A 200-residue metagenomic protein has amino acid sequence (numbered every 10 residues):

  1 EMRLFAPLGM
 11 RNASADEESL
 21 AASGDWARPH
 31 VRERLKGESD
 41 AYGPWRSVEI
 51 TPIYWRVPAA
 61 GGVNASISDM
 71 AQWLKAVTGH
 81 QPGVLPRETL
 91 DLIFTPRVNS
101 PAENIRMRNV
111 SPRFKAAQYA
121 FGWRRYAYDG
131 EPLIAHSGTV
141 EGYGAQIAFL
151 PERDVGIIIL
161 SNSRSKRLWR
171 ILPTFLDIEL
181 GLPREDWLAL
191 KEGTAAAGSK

Functional and structural regions predicted by a protein language model:
E1-E141: Short, surface-exposed loop or secondary-structure junction motifs that flank catalytic or metal-binding residues
E33-K36, P112, E141-G144, R153-V155 (+1 more regions): Short, low-complexity, polar/charged sequence segments that are solvent-exposed and flexible
S68-D69, D129, A145, F149 (+2 more regions): Residue-level recognition of conserved structural "scaffold" positions that shape functional pockets and channels
Q81, G142, S163-R167: Short coil/turn residues that cap or connect secondary-structure elements
V98-R108, E131, I159-K200: Short, gly/Ser/Thr-rich active-site loops of penicillin-recognizing serine hydrolases
Y126-Y128, E152, R164: Generic structural motif
A135-H136, Q146-N162: Short, well-ordered beta-strand elements
